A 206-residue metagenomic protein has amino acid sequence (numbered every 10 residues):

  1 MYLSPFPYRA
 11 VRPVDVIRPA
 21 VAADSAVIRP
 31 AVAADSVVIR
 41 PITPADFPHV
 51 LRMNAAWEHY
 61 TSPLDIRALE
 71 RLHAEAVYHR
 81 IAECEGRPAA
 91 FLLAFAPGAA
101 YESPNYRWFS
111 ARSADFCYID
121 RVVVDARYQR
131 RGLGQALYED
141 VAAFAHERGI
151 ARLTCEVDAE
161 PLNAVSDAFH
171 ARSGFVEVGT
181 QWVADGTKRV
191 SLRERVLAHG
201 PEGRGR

Functional and structural regions predicted by a protein language model:
Y2-F6, G179-R206: C-terminal "cap" of GNAT-fold acetyltransferases
R9-V11, V16-V50: A short beta-loop-alpha structural element at the N-terminal edge of CoA-dependent acyl/N-acetyltransferase catalytic
H59-E85, A99: Active-site rim helix/loop that mediates acceptor-substrate recognition in acyltransferases
L93-R121: Conserved acyl-donor/pantetheine-binding loop and adjacent beta-alpha core of acyl/acetyltransferases and related
D120-Q129, A159: A short, internal acetyl-CoA/4′-phosphopantetheine-binding micro-motif in the GNAT/acyltransferase core
V124, R130-A143, R172: Conserved acetyl-CoA-binding loop-helix of GNAT-fold acetyltransferases
Q135, E160-G179: Conserved active-site alpha-helix within GNAT-family acetyltransferase domains
A145-A159: Conserved GNAT acetyl-CoA-binding A-motif
